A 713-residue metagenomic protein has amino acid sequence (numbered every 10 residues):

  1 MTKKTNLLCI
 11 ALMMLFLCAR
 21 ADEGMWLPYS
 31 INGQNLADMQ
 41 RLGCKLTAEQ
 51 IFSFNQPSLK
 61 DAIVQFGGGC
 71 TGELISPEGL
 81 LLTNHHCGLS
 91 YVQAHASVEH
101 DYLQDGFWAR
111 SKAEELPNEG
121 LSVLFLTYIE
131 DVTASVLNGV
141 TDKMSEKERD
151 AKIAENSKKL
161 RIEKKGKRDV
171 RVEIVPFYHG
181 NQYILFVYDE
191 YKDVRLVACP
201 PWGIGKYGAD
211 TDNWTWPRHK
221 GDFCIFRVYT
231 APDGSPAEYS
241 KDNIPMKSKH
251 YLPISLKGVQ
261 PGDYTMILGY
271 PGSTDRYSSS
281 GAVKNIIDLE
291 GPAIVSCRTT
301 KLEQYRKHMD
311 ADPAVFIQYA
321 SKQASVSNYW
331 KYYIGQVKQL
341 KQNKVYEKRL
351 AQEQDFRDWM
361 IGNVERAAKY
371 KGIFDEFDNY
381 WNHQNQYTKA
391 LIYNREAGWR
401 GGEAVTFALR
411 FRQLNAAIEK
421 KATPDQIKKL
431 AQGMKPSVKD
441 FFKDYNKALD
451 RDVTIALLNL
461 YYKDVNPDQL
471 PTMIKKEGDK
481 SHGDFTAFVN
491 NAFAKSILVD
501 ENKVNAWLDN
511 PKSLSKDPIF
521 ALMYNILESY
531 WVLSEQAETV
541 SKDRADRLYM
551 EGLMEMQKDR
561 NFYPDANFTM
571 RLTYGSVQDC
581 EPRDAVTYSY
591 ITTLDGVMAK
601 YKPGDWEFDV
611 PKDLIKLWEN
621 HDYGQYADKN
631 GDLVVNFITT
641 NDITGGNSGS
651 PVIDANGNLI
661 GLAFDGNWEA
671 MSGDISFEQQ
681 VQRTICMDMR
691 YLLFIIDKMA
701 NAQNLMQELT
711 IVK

Functional and structural regions predicted by a protein language model:
M1-L8: Bacterial N-terminal signal peptides that target proteins for export
T2, C18-K713: Terminal presequence/propeptide segments associated with secretion/organelle targeting and zymogen/polyprotein
C9-F16: Bacterial N-terminal signal peptides
